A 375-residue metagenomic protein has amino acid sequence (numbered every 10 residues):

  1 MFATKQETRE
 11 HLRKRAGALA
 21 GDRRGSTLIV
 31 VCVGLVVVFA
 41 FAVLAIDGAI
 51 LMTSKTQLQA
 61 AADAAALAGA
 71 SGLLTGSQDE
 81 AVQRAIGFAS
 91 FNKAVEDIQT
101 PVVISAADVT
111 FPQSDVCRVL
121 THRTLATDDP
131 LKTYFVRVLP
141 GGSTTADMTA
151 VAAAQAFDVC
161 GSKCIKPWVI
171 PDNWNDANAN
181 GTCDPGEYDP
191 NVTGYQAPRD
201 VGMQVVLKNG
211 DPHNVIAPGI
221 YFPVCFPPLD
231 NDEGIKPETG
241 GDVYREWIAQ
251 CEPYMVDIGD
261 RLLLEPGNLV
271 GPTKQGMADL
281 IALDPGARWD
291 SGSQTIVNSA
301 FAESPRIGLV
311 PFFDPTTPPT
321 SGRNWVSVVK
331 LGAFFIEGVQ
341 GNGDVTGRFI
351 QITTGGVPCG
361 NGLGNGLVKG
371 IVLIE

Functional and structural regions predicted by a protein language model:
F2, Q78-I86, S105-R123, D128-P130 (+2 more regions): N-linked glycosylation sequons
F2-G87, C183-P185, V310: Alpha-helical assembly-interface signal, strongest on the long, hydrophobic N-terminal helix that forms
K5, R9-L12, T100, D128 (+1 more regions): Intrinsic-disorder-associated interaction segments
A68-G72, V102-V109: N-terminal short leaders/motifs
S90-V103: Short secondary-structure junctions
